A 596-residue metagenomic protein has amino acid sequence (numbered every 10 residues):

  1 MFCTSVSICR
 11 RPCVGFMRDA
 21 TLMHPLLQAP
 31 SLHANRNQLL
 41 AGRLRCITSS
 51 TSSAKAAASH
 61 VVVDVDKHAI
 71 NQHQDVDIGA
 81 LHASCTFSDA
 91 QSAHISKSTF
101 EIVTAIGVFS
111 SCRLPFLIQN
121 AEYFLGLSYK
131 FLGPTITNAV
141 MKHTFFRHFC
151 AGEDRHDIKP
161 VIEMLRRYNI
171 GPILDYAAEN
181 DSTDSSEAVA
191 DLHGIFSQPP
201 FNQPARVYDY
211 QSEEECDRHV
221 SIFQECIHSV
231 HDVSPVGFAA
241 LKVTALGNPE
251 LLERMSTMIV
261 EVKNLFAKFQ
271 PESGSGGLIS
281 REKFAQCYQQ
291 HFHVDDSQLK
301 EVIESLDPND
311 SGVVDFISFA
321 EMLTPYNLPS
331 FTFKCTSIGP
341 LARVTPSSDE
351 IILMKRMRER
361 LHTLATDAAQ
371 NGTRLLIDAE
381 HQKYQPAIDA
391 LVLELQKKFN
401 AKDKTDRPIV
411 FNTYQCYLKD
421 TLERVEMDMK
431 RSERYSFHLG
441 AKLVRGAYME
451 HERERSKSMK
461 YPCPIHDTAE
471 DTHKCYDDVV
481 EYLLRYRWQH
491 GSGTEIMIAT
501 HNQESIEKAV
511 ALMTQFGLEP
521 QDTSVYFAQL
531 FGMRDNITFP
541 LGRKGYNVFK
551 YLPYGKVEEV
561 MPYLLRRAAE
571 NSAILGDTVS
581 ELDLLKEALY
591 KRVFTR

Functional and structural regions predicted by a protein language model:
F2-R596: Positively charged, amphipathic and often flexible ligand-engagement surfaces
